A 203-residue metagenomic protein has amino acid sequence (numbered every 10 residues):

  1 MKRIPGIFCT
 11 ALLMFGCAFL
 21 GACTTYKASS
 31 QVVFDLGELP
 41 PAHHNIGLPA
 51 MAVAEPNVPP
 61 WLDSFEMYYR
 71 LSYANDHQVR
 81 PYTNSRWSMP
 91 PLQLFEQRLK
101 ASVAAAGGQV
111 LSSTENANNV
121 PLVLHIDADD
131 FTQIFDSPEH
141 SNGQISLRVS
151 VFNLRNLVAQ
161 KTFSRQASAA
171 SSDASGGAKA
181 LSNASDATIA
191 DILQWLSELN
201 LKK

Functional and structural regions predicted by a protein language model:
M1-C23: Sec-dependent bacterial lipoprotein signal peptides
C23-L92, L199-K203: A structural "domain/chain start" motif
T24-A42, A105-R155, A170-S171: Surface-exposed short loop/turn segments
A50-E55, R70, V123-D127, Q144-S150 (+1 more regions): Soluble periplasmic/extracytoplasmic beta-strand elements of cell-envelope proteins
N75-S88, N156-Q194, L201: Short secondary-structure boundary motifs at beta->alpha junctions and helix caps
T83-G107: Structured, soluble extracytoplasmic/luminal domains of envelope-associated proteins
K100, A104-G108, L193-L201: Sec-exported extracytoplasmic/periplasmic mature domains
